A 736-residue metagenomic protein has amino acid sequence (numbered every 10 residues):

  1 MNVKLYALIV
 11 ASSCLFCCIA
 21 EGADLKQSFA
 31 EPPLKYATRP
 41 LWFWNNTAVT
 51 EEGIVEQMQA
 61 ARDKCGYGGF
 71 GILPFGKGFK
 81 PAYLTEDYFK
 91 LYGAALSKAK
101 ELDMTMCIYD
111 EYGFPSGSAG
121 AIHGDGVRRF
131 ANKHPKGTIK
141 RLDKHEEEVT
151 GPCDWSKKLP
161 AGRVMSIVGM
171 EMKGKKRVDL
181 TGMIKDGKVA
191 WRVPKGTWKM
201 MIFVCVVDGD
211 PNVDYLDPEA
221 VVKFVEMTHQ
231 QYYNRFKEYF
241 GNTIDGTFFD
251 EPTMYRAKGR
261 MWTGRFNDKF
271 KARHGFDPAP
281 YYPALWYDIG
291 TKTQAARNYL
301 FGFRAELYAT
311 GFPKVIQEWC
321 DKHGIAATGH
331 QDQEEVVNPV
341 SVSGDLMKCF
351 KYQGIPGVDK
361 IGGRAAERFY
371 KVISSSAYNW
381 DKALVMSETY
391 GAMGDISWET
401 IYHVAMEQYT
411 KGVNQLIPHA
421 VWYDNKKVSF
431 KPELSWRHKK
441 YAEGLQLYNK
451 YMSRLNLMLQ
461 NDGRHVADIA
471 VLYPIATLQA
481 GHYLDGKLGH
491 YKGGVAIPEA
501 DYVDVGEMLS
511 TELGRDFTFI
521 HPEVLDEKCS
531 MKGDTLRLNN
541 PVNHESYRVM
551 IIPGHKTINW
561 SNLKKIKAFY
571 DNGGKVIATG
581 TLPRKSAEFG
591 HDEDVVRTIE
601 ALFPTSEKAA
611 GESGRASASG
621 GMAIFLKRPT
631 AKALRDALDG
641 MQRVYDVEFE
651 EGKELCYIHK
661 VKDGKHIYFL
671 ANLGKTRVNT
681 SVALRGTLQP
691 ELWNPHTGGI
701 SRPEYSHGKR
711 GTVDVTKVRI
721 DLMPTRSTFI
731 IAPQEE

Functional and structural regions predicted by a protein language model:
M1-L5: Positively charged n-region of N-terminal signal peptides that target proteins for export
A7-C17: Bacterial N-terminal signal peptides
A20-G22: Boundary at the C-terminal end of the N-terminal hydrophobic targeting segment
A30-N46: Boundary/entry segment of secreted carbohydrate-active catalytic domains
Y36-R39, T50-V55, G68-F70, Y83-A121 (+4 more regions): Carbohydrate-binding surfaces of carbohydrate-active enzymes
P74-L84: Glycine-rich, proline-tolerant flexible connector loops at the mouths of alpha/beta enzymes
K144-I184: Extended, Lys/Arg-enriched charged tracts that mediate electrostatic binding to polyanionic substrates
K173-R235, G711-E736: Extended acidic/polar, glycine-enriched regions that form or flank non-catalytic beta-rich accessory modules
